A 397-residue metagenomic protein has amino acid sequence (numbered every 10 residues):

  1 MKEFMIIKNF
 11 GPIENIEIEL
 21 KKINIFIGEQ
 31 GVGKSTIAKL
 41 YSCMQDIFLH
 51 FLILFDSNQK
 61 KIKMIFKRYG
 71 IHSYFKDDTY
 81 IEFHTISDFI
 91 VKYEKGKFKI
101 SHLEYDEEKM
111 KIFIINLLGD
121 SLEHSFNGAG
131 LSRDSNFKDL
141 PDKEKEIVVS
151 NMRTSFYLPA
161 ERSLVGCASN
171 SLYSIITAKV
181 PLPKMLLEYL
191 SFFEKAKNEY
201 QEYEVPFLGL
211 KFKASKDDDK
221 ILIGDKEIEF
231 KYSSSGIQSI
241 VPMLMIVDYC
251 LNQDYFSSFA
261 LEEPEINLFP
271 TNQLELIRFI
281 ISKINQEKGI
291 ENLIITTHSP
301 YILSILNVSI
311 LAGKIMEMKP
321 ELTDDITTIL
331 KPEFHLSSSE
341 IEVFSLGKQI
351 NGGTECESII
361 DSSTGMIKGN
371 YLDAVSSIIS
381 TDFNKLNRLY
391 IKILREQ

Functional and structural regions predicted by a protein language model:
M1-C43, I47: Pre-Walker A-like glycine/lysine-rich segment at the N-terminus of P-loop NTPase domains
K8-P12, S239-P242, N272: N-terminal pre-P-loop "Q-motif" helix
E19, Q45-A260, P332-Q397: Phosphate-coordinating catalytic segments in nucleotide- and nucleic-acid-processing enzymes
K21-I23, F256, E291: Pre-Walker A (Motif I) flank of P-loop NTPase domains
N24-I27, A260, I294: Short hydrophobic/aromatic beta-strand immediately N-terminal to the Walker A/P-loop
C43-Q45, H50, N267-C356: Active-site/pore-lining binding-face segments in mid-to-C-terminal subdomains
E262-P264: Walker B catalytic acidic pair
